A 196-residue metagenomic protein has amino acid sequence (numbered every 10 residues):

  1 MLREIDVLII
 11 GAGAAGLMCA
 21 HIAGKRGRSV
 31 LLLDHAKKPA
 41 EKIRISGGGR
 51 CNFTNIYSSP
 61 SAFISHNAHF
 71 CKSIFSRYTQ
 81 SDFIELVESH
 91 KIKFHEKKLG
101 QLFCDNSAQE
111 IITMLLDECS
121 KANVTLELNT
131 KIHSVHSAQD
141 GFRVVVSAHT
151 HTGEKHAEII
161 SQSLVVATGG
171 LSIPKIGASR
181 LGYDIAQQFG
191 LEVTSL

Functional and structural regions predicted by a protein language model:
L2-A15: Beta1/beta-strand and adjacent pyrophosphate-binding region of the FAD-binding site in flavoprotein oxidoreductases
L8, G24-G48: Glycine-rich FAD pyrophosphate-binding loop
A12-A15, C19-G24: Small-residue (primarily alanine) positions within well-ordered alpha-helices, especially packing/interaction faces
A36-P39, R44-I45, F53-P60, E192-S195: An anion/pyrophosphate-binding glycine-rich loop and adjacent beta-alpha core in soluble alpha-beta enzymes
R50-K98: Glycine-rich active-site loop/strand segments that organize a redox cofactor
S65-C71, E88-T113, R143, S161-S163 (+1 more regions): Helix-loop-beta segment of a Rossmann-like dinucleotide-binding subdomain
V87, L115, A186: Residue-level signal for inorganic ion chemistry
Q109, E118-L196: Predominantly flavin-linked oxidoreductase catalytic cores and closely associated redox partners
